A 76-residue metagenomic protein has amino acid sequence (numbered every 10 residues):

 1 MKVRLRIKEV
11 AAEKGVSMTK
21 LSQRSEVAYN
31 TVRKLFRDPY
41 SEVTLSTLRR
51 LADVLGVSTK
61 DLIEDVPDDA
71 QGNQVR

Functional and structural regions predicted by a protein language model:
M1-G15: A short, Lys/Arg-rich alpha-helix, primarily the initiator
K8, T19, R49: Residues within the helices of the helix-turn-helix
V10, R24, L35, D65: Residues in the recognition helix of alpha-helical DNA-binding motifs
A11, S22, A52: The alpha-helix within a helix-turn-helix
V16-K34: Short alpha-helical DNA-recognition segment
K34, I63-R76: Short, charged recognition helix plus adjacent turn of helix-turn-helix-like nucleic-acid-binding domains
S46-D61: DNA major-groove recognition helix of helix-turn-helix/homeodomain DNA-binding modules
